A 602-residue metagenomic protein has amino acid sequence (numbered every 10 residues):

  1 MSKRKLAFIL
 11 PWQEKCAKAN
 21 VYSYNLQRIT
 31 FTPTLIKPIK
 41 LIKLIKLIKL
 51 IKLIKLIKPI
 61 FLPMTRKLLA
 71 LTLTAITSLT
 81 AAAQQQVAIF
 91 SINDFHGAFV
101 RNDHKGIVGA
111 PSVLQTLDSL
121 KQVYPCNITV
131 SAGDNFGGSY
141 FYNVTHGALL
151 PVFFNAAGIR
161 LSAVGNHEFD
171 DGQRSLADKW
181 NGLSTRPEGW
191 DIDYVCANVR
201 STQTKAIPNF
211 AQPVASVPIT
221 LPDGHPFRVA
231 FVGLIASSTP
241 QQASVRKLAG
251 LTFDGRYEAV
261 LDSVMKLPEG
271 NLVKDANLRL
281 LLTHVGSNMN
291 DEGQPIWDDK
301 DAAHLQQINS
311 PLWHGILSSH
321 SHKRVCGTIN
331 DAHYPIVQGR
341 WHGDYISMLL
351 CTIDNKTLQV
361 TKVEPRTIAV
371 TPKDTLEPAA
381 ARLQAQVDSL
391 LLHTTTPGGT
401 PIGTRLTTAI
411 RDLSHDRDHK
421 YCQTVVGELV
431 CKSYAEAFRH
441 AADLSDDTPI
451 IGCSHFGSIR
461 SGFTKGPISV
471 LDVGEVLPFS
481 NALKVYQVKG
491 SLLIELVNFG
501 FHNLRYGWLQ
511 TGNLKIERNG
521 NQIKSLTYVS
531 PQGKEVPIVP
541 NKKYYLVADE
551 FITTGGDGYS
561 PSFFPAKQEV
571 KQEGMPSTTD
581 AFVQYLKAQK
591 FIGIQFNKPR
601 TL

Functional and structural regions predicted by a protein language model:
M1, K5, I9-W12, Y24-N25 (+1 more regions): Bacterial Sec-dependent N-terminal signal peptides
L6, Q84-T371, V426-S433, S445 (+4 more regions): Acidic, metal/ion-coordinating pockets
N20-Y22, I42-I51, T77, Q584: N-terminal non-cleavable signal-anchor helices
Y22-N25, T32: Intrinsically disordered, low-complexity proline-rich regions
R28, L35-P59: Intrinsically disordered, low-complexity proline-rich tandem-repeat tracts
T65-I76, V108-P111, K205-A215, I516-P531 (+1 more regions): Short coil-to-helix leader/linker segments, especially the first N-terminal amphipathic alpha-helix with its helix
Q85-Q86, A98-V100, L114-Q122, A156 (+2 more regions): Catalytic centers of hydrolytic enzymes
